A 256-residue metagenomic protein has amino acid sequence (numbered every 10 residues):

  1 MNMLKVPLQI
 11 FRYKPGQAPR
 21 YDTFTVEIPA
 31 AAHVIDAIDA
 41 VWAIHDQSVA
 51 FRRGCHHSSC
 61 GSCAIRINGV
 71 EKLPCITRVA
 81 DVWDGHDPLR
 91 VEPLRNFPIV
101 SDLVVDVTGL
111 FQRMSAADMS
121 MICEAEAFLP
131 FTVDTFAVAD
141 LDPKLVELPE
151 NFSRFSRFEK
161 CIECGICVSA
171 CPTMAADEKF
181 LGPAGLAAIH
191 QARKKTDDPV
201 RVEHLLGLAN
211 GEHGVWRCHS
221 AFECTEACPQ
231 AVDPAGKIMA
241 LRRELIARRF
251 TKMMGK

Functional and structural regions predicted by a protein language model:
M3-F24: Eukaryote-biased recognition of intrinsically disordered, low-complexity regulatory segments
Y21-H33: Short, contiguous acidic and Ser/Thr-rich linear segments
A32-Q47, E92-K256: Ferredoxin-type iron-sulfur electron-transfer modules in oxidoreductases and energy-metabolism complexes
S48-G54: A short, aromatic/hydrophobic, helix- or strand-capping loop or linear motif that either lines the entrance/gate
C55-A64: Short, structured protein-protein interaction patches enriched in aromatics and acidic/basic residues, typified by
C63, V82-G85, E226: Extracellular/mature segments of secreted proteins
V70-V91: Glycine-rich phosphate/adenylate-binding loop and adjacent beta-alpha elements of nucleotide- or dinucleotide-binding
